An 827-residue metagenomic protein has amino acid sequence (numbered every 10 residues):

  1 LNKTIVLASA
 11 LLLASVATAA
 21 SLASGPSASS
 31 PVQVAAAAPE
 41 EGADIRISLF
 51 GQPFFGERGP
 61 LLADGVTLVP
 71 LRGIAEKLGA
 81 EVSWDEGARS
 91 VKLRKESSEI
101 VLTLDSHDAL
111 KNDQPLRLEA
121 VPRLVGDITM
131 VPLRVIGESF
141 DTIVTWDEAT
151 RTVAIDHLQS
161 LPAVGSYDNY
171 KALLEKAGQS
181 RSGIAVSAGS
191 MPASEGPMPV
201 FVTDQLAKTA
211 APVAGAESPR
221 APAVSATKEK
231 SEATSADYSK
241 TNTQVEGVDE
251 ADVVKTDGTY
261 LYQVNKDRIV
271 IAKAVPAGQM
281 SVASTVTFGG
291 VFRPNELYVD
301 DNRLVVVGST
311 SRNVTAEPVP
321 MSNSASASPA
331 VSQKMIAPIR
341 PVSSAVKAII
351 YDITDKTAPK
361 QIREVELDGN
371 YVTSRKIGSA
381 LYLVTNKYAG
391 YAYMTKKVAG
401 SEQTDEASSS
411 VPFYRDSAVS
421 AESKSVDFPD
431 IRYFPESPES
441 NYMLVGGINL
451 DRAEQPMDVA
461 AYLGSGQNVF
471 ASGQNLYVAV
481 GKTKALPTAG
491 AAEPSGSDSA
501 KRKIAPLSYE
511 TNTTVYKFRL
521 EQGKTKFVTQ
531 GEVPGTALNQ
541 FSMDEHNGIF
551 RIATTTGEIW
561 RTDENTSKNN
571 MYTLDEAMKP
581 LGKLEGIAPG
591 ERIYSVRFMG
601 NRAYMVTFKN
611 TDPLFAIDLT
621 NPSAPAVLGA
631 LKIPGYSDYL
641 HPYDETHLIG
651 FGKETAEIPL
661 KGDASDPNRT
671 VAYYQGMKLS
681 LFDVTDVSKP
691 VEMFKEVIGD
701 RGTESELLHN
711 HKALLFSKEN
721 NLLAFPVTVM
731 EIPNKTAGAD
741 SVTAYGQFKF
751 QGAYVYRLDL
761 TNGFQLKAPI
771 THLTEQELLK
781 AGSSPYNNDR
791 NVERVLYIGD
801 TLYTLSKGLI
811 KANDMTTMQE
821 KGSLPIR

Functional and structural regions predicted by a protein language model:
N2-N169: Primary recognition of N-terminal secretory signal peptides and signal-anchoring hydrophobic helices
P26, A35, L158-R827: Beta-sheet-rich non-transmembrane sensory/scaffold domains
